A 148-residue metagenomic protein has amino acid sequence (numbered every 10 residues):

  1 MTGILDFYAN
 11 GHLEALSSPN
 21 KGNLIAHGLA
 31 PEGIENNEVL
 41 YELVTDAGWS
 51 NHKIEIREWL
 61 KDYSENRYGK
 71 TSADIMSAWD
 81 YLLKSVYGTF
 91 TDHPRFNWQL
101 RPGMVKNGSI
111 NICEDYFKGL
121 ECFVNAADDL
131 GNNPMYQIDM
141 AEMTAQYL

Functional and structural regions predicted by a protein language model:
M1, G33-V39: Flexible loop/turn segments at secondary-structure boundaries
T2-L29, A47: Catalytic-core region of carbohydrate-active enzymes that cleave or remodel glycosidic bonds
D6, Y41-D46, D80, Q99: General N-terminal targeting signals
G11-A15, L43-V44, W59, G119: A general structural detector for well-ordered alpha-helical segments in enzyme core domains, enriched
E14-L16, N51-I56: Glycine-rich loops and low-complexity Gly/Arg-rich segments that provide flexible linkers or classic glycine-based
G22, N37-E38, Q99, N111: Active-site-proximal substrate-binding groove within the catalytic cores of carbohydrate-active enzymes
P31, K53-L148: C-terminal non-catalytic alpha-helical accessory regions
E38-I54, Y63: C-terminal helical cap(s) of enzyme catalytic domains, especially alpha/beta-barrels
